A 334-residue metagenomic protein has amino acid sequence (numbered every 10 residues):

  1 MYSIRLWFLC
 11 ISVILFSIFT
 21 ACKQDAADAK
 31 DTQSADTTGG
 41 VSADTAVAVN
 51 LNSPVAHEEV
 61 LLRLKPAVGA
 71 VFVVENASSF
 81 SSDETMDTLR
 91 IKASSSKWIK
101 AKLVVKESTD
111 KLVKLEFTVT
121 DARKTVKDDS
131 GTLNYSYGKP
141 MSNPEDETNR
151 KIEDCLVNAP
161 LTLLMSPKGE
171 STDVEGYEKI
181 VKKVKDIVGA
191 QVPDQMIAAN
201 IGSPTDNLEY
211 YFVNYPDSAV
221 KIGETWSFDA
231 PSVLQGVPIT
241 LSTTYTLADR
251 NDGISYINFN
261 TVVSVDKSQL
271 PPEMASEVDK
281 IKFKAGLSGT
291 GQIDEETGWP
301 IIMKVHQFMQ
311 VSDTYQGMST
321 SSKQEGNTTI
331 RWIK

Functional and structural regions predicted by a protein language model:
M1, L15, S218-V220: Intrinsically disordered, low-complexity regions enriched in Ser/Pro/Gly/Gln/His and often acidic
M1-L9: Bacterial N-terminal signal peptides that target proteins for export
L9-F16: Hydrophobic helical h-region of N-terminal Sec-dependent signal peptides in bacterial secretory/periplasmic proteins
I18-A21: C-terminal motif of bacterial Sec signal peptides marking the signal peptidase cleavage site
D25-K334: Signature of exported/secreted
